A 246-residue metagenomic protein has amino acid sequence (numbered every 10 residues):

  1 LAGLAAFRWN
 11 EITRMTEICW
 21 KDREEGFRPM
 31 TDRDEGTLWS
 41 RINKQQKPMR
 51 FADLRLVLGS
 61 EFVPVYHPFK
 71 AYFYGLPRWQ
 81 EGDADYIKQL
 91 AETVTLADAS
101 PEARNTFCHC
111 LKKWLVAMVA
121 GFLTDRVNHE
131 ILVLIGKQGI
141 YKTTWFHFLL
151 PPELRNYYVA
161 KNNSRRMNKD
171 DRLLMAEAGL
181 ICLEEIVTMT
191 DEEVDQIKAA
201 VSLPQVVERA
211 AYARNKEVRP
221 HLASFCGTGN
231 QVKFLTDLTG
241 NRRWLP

Functional and structural regions predicted by a protein language model:
L1-D85, Q89, L96, P101-T106: N-terminal nucleic-acid engagement/recognition segments and initiation subdomains in replication, restriction
S60-E177: P-loop NTPase catalytic core of nucleic-acid-dependent motor ATPases
W145-F148, E192-A200, R243: Alpha-helical scaffold elements adjacent to nucleotide-binding pockets in ATP/GTP-utilizing enzyme cores
D171-A176, A210-T228: AAA+/SF3 P-loop NTPase mechanochemical coupling elements
E184-I186: Walker B catalytic acidic pair
M189-D195, D237-L238: Conserved ATPase-coupling elements of RecA-like P-loop NTPase cores
V194-E217: Conserved catalytic/switch belt of AAA+ P-loop NTPases
L235-P246: A short helix-turn-beta junction within AAA+ P-loop NTPase domains corresponding to the substrate/partner-engaging
